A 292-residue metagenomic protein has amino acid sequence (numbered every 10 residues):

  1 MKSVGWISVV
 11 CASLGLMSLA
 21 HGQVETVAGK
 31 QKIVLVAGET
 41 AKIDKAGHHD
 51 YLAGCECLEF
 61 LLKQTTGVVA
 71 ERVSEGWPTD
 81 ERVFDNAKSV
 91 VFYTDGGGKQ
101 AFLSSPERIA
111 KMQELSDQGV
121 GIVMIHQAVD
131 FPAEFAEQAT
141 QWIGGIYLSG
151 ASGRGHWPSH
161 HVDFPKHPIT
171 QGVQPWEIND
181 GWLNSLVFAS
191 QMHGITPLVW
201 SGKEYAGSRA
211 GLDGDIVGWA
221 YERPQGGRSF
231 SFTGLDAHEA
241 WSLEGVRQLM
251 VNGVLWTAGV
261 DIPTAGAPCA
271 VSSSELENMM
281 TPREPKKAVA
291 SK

Functional and structural regions predicted by a protein language model:
M1-G5: Positively charged n-region of N-terminal signal peptides that target proteins for export
I7-S18: Bacterial N-terminal signal peptides
V24, K32-V36, I43-F131: Helical hinge/lid and interdomain linker segments adjacent to catalytic or ligand-binding clefts that mediate domain
V24-K30, A37, C57, Q64 (+2 more regions): Extracellular ligand-binding/catalytic regions of CAZymes and related secreted enzymes and adhesion modules
A28-G29, D85-N86, Q118, P165 (+2 more regions): Residue-level preference for short coil/turn positions at secondary-structure junctions
K63, L148-G226: Catalytic beta-strand/loop cores that center a nucleophilic Ser/Cys/Thr and support acyl-enzyme chemistry
G97-P175: A glycine-rich, often tryptophan-bearing local segment used as a flexible ligand/cofactor-contacting loop or short
A139-I146, V187-G194, V246-I262: Oxidoreductase and adenylate-handling cofactor-binding alpha/beta cores
